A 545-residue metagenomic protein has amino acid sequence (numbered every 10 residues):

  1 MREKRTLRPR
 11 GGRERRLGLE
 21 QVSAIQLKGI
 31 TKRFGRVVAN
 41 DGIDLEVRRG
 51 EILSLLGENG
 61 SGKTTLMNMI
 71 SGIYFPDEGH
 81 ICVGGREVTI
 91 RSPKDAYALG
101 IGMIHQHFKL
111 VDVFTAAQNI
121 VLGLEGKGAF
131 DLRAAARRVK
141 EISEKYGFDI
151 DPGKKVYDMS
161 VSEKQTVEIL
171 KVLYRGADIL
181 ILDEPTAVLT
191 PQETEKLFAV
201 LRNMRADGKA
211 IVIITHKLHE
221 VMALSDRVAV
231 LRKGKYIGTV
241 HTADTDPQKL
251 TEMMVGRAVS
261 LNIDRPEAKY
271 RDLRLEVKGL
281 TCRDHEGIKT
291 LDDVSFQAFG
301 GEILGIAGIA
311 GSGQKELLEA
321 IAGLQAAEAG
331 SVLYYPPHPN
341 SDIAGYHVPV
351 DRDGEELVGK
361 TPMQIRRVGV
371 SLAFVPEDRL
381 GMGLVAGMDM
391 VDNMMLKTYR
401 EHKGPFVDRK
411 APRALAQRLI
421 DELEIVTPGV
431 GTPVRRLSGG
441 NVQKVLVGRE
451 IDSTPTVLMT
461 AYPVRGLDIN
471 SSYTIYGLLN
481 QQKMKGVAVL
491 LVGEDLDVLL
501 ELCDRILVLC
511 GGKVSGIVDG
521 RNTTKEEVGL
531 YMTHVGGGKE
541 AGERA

Functional and structural regions predicted by a protein language model:
L19-A545: Glycine-rich phosphate-binding loops of nucleotide-dependent enzymes
